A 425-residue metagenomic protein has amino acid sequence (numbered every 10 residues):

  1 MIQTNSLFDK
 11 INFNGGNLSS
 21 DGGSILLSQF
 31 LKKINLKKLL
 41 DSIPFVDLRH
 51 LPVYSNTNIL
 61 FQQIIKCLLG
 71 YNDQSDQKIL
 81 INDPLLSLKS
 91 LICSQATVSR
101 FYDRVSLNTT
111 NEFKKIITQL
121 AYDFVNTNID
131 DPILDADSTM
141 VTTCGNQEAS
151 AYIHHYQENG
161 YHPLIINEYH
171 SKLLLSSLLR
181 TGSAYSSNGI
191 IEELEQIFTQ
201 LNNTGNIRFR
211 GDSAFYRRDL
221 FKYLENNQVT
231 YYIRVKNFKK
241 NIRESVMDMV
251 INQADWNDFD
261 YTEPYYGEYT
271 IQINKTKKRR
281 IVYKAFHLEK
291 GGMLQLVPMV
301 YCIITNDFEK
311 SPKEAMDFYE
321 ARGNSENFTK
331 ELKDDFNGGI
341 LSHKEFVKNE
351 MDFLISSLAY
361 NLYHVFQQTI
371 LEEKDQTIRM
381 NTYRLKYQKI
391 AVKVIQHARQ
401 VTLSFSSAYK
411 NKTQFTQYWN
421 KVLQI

Functional and structural regions predicted by a protein language model:
M1-Q200, L224, Q367, I390-I425: Dynamic "connector" segments at or just before major functional cores
I2-L7, T230-D334, Q414, N420-I425: An anionic, glycine-rich sequence signature occurring as long contiguous blocks
L18, R49-N58, L294, H343-F353: Structural motif
F30, Q77, M140, P312-M351 (+2 more regions): Short amphipathic alpha-helical "interface-anchor" segments enriched in bulky aromatics
D137, N206-F215: Acidic/histidine-rich, metal-coordinating catalytic segments
T139-V141, S171, R180-G182, F238 (+8 more regions): Short, glycine-/Ser/Thr-/acidic-enriched flexible segments
N202, F221-T230: Short, surface-exposed basic-aromatic patches at helix termini and helix-loop junctions that form
G339-Q400: Basic, amphipathic alpha-helical segments enriched in Lys/Arg and hydrophobic/aromatic residues
